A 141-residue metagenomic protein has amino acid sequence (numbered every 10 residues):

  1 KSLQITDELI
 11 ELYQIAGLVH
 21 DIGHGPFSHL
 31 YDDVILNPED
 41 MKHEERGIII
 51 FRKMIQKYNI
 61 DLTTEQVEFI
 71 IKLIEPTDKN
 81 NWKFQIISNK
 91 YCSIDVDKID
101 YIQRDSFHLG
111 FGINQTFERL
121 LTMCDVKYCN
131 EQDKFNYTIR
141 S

Functional and structural regions predicted by a protein language model:
K1-I15, G23-S141: Sequence-structural signature of the catalytic-core scaffold of metal-dependent phosphohydrolases that act on
